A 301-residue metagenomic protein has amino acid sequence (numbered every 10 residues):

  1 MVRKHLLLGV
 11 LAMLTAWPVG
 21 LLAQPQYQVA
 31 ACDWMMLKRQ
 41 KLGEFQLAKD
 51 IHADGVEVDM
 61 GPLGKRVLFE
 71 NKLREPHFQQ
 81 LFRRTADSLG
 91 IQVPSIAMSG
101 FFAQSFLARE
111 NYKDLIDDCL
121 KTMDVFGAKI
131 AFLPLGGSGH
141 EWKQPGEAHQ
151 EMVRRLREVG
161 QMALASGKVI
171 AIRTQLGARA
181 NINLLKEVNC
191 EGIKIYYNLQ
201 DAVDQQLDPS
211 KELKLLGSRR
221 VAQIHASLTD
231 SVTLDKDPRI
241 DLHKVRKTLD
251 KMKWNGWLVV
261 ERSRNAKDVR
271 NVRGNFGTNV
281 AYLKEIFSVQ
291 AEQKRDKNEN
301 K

Functional and structural regions predicted by a protein language model:
M1-L8: Bacterial N-terminal signal peptides that target proteins for export
L8-P18: Bacterial N-terminal signal peptides
Q24-V29, L37-D54, N181-K301: Histidine-acidic metal/acid-base catalytic patches
M35, M60-P62, S99-F102, L135-G139 (+4 more regions): Active-site-proximal loop/turn and secondary-structure-junction residues that shape catalytic pockets, frequently
E57, S95-A97, F132, A171 (+2 more regions): Conserved beta-strand positions in the central sheet of alpha/beta enzyme cores
D59-R83, L135-K143: Glycine-rich, proline-tolerant flexible connector loops at the mouths of alpha/beta enzymes
K72-Q79, E110-D117, P145-L156, D208-K214 (+2 more regions): Charged helix-capping and loop-helix junction motifs
D87-L89, F102-I195, D204: Active-site acidic/histidine proton-transfer and metal-coordination neighborhood in alpha/beta enzyme cores
